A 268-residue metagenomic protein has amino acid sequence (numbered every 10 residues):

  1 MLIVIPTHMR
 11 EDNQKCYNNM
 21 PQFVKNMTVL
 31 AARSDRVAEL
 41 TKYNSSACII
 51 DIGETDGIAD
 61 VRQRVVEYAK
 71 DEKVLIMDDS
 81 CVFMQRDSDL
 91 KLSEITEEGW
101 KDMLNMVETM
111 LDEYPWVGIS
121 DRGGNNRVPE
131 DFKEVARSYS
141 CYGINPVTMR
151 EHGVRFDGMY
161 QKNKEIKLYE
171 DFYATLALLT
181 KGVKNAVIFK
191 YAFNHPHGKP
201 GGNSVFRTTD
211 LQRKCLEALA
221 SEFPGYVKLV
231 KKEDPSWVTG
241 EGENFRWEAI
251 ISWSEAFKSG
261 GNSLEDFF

Functional and structural regions predicted by a protein language model:
M1, M9-E11, K164-F268: C-terminal catalytic/acceptor-binding lobe
M1-L2, K73: Structural motif
L2-M27, S34-K42: Short, well-formed alpha-helical segments that are part of the catalytic scaffolds of diverse glycosyltransferases
M9-R10, D35, G57, S80-V82 (+3 more regions): Short, solvent-exposed loop/turn segments at secondary-structure junctions
Q14-Y17, E39-T41, Q85-D89, R127-F132 (+2 more regions): A short acidic (Asp/Glu
L30-M77, V82-T96: Active-site-proximal specificity loops/subdomain of glycosyltransferases
V74-D78, P115-S120, N185-F189, K228-V230: A structural signal for short, well-ordered beta-strand segments and their strand-loop junctions that often border
M84-F172, T180: Conserved catalytic core of nucleotide-sugar-dependent glycosyltransferases
